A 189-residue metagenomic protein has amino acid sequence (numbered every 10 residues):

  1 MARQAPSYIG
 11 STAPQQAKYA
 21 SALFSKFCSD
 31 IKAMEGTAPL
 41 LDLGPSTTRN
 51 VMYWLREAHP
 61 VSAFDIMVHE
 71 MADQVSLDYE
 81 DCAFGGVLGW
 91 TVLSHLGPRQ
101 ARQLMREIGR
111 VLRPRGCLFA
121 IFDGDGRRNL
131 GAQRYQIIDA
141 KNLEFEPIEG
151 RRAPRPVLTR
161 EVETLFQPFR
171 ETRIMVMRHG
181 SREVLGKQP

Functional and structural regions predicted by a protein language model:
M1-L40, S46-S76, C117-P189: Class I (Rossmann-like) S-adenosyl-L-methionine-dependent methyltransferase catalytic domain, capturing the SAM-binding
P45, T91, Q103, V157: Short, conserved clusters of charged catalytic residues that mark active-site and nucleotide-handling motifs
N50, Q100-A101: Residues at alpha-helix caps and immediate loop-helix transition turns in enzyme cores, especially N- and C-cap
A72-V87: A short acidic, Gly/Pro-enriched loop at the edge of an enzyme's catalytic core that lines a small-molecule cofactor
A83-Q100: A short SAM/SAH-binding and catalytic strip from SAM-dependent methyltransferases
V92, R115-L118: A structural signal for the main folded, soluble domain(s) of proteins
R102-P114: A short glycine-rich, Lys/Arg-flanked "PGG" loop and its adjoining helix->strand segment in the class I
